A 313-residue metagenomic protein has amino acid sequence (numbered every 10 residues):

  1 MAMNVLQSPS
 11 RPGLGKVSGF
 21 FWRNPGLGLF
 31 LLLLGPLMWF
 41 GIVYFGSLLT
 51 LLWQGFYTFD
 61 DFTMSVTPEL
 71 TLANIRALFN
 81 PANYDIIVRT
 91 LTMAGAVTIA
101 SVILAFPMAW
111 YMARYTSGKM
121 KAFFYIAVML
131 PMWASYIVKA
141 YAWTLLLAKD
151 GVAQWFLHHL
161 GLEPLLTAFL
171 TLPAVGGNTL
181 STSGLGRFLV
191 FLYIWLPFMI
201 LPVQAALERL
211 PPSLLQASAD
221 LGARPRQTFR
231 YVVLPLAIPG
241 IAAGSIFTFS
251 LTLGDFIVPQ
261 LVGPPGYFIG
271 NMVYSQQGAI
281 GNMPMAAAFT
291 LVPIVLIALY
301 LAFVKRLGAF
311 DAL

Functional and structural regions predicted by a protein language model:
A2-G13, F20, Y57, Q204-L215 (+3 more regions): C-terminal transmembrane helix and the adjacent membrane-cytosol boundary/short C-terminal tail of inner/organellar
A2-W53, K121-A127: N-terminal signal-anchor/first transmembrane alpha helix
P9-R11, R23-G28, G55, D60-F62 (+2 more regions): Interhelical loop and adjacent transmembrane-helix boundary motif in polytopic membrane transport permeases
S18-W22, A140-L192, R226, G263-P264: Membrane-interfacial helix termini and adjacent extracytoplasmic/periplasmic loops of multi-pass transporters
L34-Y44, L130, Y193, M199-S213 (+3 more regions): Transmembrane alpha-helices
L51-Q54, D60, W195-I200, G240-Y274: Non-cytoplasmic
P81-M112: Transmembrane alpha-helix signature in integral membrane proteins
M108-W143, L215-Q216, F229, I238: Cytoplasmic-entry segments and transmembrane alpha-helices of multi-pass inner-membrane transporters
